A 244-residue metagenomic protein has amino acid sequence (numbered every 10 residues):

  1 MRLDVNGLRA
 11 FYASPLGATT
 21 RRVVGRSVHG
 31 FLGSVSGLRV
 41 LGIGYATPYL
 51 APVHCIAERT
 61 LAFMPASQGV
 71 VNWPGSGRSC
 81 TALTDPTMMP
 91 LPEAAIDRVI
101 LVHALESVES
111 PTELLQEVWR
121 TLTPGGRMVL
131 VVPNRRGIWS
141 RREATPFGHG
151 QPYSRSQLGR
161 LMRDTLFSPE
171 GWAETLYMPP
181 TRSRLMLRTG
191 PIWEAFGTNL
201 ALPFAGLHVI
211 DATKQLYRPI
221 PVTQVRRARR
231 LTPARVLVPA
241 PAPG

Functional and structural regions predicted by a protein language model:
M1-S34: Class I SAM-dependent methyltransferase Rossmann-like catalytic core, especially the SAM/SAH-binding loop
F31-M89: Class I SAM-dependent methyltransferase SAM/SAH-binding core
V99-I100: Hydrophobic beta-strand segment of the Class I
T112-R127: A short glycine-rich, Lys/Arg-flanked "PGG" loop and its adjoining helix->strand segment in the class I
V132-H149: Short, glycine-/aromatic-enriched active-site segment of Class I SAM-dependent methyltransferases
G148-W172, L176, H208: Short alpha-helix
E170-A195, P203-A205: Conserved catalytic loop of SAM-dependent methyltransferase domains
E194-G244: C-terminal lobe and adjacent flexible extensions of AdoMet/dcAdoMet transferase-like proteins
